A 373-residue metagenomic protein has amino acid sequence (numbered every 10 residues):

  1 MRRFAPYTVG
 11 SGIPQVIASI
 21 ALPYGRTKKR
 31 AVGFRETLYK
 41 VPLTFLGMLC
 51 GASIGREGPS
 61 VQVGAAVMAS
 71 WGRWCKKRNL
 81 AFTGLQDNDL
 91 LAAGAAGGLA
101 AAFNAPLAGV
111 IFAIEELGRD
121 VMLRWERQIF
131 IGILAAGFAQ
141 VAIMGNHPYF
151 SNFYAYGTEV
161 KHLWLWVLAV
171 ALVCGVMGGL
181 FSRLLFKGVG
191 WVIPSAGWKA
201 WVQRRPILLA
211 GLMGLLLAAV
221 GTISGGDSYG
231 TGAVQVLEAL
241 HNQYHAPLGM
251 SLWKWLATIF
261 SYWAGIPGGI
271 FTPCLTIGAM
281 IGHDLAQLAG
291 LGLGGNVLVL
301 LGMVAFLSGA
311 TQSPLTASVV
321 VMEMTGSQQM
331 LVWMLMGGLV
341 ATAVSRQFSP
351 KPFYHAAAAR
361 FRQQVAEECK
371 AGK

Functional and structural regions predicted by a protein language model:
M1-K373: Alpha-helical transmembrane segments and immediately membrane-proximal extracytoplasmic
